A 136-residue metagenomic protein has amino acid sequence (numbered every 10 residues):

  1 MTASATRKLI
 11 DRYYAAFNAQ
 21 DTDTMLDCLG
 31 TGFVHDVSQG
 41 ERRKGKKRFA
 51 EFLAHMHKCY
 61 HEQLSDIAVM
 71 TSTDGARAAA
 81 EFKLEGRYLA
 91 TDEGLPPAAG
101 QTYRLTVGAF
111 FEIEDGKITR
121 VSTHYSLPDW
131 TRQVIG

Functional and structural regions predicted by a protein language model:
M1-G136: C-terminal and inter-domain tail/linker signature
